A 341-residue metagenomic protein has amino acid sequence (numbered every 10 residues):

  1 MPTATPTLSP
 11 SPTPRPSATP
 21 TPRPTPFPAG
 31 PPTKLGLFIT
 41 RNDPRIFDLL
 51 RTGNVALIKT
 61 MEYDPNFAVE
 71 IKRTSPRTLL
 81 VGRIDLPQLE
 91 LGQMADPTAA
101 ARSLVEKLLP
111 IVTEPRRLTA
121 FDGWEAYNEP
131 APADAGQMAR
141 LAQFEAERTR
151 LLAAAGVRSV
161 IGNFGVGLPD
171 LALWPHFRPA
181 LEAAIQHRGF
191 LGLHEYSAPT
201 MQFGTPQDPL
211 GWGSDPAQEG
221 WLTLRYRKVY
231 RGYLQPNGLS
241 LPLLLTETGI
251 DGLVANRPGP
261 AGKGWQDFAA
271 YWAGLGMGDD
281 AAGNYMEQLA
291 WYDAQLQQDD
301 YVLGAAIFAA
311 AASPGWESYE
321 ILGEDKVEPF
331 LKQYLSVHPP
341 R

Functional and structural regions predicted by a protein language model:
M1-P31, P340-R341: Ser/Thr-rich, Proline-interspersed low-complexity disordered segments
P24-D64: Boundary/entry segment of secreted carbohydrate-active catalytic domains
K34-G36, V55-L57, R77-V81, F121-E125 (+4 more regions): Structural preference for beta-strand elements that scaffold enzyme active sites
I46-D48, V69-I71, M138, L168-A184 (+2 more regions): Distinct, well-ordered alpha-helical segments
L49, L79-V81, P260-L275, Y285 (+2 more regions): Aromatic-rich peripheral "rim/lid" segments of glycoside hydrolase catalytic domains that contact and position glycan
Y63, V69-L173, H187, M277 (+1 more regions): Substrate-binding cleft of extracellular glycoside hydrolase catalytic domains
G82-Q88, D122, P175-T223, L239-V254 (+2 more regions): Aromatic- and acid-rich polysaccharide-binding/catalytic face of secreted or lumenal carbohydrate-active enzymes
A153-A172, Y230, L234-L253, Y301-A312: Aromatic-lined carbohydrate-recognition surfaces of secreted/lumenal glycan-active proteins
